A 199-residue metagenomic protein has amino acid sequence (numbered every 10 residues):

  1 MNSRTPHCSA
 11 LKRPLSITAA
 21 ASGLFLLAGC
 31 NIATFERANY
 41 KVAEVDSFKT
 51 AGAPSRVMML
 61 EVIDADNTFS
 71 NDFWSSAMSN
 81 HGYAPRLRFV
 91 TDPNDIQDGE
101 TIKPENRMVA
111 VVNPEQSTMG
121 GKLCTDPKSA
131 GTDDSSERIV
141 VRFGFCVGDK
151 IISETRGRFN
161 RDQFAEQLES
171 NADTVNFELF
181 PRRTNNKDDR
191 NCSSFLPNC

Functional and structural regions predicted by a protein language model:
S3-T18: Bacterial N-terminal signal peptides that target proteins for export
C30-Y83: A structural "domain/chain start" motif
N39-E44, Y83-T101: A short, well-structured beta->alpha microelement
A43, D162-C199: C-terminal/domain-edge helix-coil "capping" segments
A51-A53, S79-T91, E115, C124-D133 (+2 more regions): Non-catalytic macromolecular-recognition regions in eukaryotic signaling proteins
G99-C146: Surface-exposed short loop/turn segments
A130, E137-E166: A short, solvent-exposed beta-edge/loop patch
